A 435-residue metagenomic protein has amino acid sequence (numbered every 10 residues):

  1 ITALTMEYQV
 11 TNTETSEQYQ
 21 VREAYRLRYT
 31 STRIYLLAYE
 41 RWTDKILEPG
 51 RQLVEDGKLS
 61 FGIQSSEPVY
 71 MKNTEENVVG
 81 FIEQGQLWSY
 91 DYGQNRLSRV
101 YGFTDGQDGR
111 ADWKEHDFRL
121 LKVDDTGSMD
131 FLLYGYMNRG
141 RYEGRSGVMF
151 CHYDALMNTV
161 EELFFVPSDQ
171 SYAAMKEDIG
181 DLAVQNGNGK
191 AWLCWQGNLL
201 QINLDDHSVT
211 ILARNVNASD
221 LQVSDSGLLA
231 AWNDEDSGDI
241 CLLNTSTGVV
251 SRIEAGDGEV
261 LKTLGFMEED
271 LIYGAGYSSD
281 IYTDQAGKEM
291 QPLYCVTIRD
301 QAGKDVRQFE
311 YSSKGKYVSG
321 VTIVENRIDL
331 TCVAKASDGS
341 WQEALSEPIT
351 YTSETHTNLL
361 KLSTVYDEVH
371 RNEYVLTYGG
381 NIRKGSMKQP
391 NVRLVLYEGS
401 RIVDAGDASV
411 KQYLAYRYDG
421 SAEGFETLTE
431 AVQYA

Functional and structural regions predicted by a protein language model:
T2-R33, E40: Exposed beta-sheet edge and beta->alpha loop/turn motif
T2-V10, G127-L133, L271-G276, I328-C332: A short hydrophobic beta-strand element
A24-R26, V78-V79, L120, A191 (+1 more regions): Short, surface-exposed charged micro-motifs
I34-F61, Q86-A111, Y142-A173, C194-R214 (+3 more regions): Surface-exposed loop/turn elements that mediate protein-protein interactions on large endomembrane-trafficking
K58-G85, Q389: Beta-strand-rich domains and repeat architectures in extracellular enzymes and scaffolds, especially beta-propellers
Q64-K72, D108-D124, D169-V184, R214-D225 (+5 more regions): Repeated scaffold domains used in trafficking and secretory/extracellular systems, primarily beta-propellers
G80-G85, F131-R139, C151, D181-N198 (+4 more regions): Beta-strand C-termini and the immediately following turn/loop, strongest in propeller blades
K262-Y273, Q291-V306, S319-D329: C-terminal, active-site-flanking charged/polar segments
